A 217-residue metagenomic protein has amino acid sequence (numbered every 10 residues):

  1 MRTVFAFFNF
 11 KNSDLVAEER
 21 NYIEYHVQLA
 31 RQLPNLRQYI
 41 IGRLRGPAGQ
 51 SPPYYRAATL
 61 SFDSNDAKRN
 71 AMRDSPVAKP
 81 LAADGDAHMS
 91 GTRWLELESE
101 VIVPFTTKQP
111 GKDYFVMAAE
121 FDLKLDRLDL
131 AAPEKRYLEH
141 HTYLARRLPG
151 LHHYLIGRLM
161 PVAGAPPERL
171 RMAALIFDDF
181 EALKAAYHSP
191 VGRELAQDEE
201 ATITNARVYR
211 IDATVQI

Functional and structural regions predicted by a protein language model:
M1-I217: Macromolecular interaction modules
